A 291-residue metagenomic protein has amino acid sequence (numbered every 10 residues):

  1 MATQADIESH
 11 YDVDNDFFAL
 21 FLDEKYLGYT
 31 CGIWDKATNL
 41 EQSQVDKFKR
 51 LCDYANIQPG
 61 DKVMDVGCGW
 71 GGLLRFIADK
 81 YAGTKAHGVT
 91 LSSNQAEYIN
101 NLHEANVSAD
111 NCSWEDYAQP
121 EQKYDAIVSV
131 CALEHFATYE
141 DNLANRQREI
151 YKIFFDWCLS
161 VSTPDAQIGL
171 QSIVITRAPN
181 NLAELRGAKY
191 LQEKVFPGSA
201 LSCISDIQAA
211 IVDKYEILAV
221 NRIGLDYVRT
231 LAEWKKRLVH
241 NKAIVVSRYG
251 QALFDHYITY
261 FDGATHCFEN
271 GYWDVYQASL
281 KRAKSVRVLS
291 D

Functional and structural regions predicted by a protein language model:
M1-L20: N-terminal auxiliary segments of SAM/dcSAM-dependent transferases
G60-G67: Conserved class I S-adenosyl-L-methionine
W70-A82: Conserved SAM-binding loop of SAM-dependent methyltransferases across substrates and taxa, primarily the Class I
E104-D116: Conserved SAM-binding strand-loop segment of SAM-dependent methyltransferases
D116-I127: A short acidic, Gly/Pro-enriched loop at the edge of an enzyme's catalytic core that lines a small-molecule cofactor
N145-P164: A short glycine-rich, Lys/Arg-flanked "PGG" loop and its adjoining helix->strand segment in the class I
D165-S172: Conserved beta-strand signature within the Rossmann-like core of class I S-adenosyl-L-methionine
I173-Q277, K281-K284: Substrate-binding/catalytic lobe of Class I Rossmann-like enzymes that use SAM or dcSAM, i.e., the mid-to-C-terminal
